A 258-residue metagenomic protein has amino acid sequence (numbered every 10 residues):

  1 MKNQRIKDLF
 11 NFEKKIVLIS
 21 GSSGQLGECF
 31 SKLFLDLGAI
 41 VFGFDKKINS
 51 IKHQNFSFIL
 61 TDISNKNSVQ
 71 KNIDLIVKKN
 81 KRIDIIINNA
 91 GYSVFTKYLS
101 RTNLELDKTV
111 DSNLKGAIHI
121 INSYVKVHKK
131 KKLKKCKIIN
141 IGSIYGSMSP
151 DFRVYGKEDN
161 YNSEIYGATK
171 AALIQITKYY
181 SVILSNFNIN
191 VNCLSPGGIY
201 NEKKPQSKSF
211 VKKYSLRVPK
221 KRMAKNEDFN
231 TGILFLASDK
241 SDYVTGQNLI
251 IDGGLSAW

Functional and structural regions predicted by a protein language model:
K2-K7, L234, T245-W258: Short C-terminal tail/terminal secondary-structure segment of NAD(P)H-dependent dehydrogenase/reductase domains
I16, S23: Conserved glycine-rich cofactor-binding loop
I83, K97-V110, N162, Y214: Substrate-binding pocket helix/loop in short-chain dehydrogenase/reductase
N89-F95, G254: Conserved NAD(P)H cofactor-binding loop of Rossmann-fold oxidoreductase domains
I139-S185: Catalytic loop of short-chain dehydrogenase/reductase
S185-N190, V244-G246: Short, small/polar-rich loop/turn modules that mediate ligand/substrate recognition or access, typified
V218-F229, K240: A conserved structural motif in NAD(P)-dependent oxidoreductases
